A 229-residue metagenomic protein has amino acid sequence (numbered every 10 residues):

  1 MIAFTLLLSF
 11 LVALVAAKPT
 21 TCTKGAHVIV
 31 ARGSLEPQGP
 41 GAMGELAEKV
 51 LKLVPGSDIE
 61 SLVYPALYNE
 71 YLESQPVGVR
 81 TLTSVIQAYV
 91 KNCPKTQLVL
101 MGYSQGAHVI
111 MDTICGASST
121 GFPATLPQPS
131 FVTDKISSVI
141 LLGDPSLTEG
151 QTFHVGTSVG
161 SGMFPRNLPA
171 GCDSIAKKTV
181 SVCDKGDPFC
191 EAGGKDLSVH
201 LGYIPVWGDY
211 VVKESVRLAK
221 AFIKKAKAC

Functional and structural regions predicted by a protein language model:
M1-T20, A228-C229: Fungal secretory targeting signals
L6, Y71, Q128: Generic anion/oxyanion-binding catalytic loop in active/binding sites
V12, T23, V54, K95 (+2 more regions): Short, well-ordered coil/turn elements that cap or connect secondary structure elements
T20-Q97, V182-V212, A219: Active-site catalytic motif of lipid deacylating hydrolases and related acyltransferases
H27, S137-I140, K178-V180: Structural motif
L82-D173: Serine-dependent carboxylesterase/thioesterase catalytic core of lipase-like alpha/beta-hydrolase/SGNH enzymes
Q151-C229: C-terminal catalytic-base region of ester-bond hydrolases, centering on the histidine of the charge-relay
